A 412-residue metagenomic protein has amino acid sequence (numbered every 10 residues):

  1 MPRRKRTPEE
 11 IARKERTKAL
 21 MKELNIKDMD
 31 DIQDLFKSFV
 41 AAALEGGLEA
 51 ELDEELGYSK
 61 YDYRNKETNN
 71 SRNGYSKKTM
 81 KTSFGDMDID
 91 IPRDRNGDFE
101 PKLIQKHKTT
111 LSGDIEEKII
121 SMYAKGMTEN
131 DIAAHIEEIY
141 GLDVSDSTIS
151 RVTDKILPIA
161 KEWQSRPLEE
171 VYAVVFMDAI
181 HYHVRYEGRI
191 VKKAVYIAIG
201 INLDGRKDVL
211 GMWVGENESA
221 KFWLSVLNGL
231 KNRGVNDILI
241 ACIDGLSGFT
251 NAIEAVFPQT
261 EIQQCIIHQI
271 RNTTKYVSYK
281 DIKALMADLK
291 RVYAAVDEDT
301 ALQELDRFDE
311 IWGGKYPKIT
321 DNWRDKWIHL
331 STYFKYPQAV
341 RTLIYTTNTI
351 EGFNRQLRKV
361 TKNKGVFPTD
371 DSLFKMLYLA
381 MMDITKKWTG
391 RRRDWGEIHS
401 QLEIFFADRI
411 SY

Functional and structural regions predicted by a protein language model:
M1-K106: Short, conserved DNA-binding cores of transcription-related domains
E67-K125, G141-D154, E170, A220: Basic, short loop/linker segments at the boundary and entry of helix-turn-helix/winged-helix-like folds
P92-R95, L103-K108, L142, R151 (+6 more regions): RNase H-like nuclease fold core
E100, T273-A301, R307: Metal-dependent DNA phosphodiester-chemistry modules and their immediately adjacent helices/loops in DNA-processing
N130-G141: DNA-recognition alpha helix
I240-S247, A252-D288: Conserved beta-strand -> loop -> alpha-helix junction used to position metal-binding or nucleic-acid-contacting
P258, R291-Y412: Acidic/histidine-rich catalytic cores and adjacent linkers of DNA breakage/strand-transfer/modification proteins
